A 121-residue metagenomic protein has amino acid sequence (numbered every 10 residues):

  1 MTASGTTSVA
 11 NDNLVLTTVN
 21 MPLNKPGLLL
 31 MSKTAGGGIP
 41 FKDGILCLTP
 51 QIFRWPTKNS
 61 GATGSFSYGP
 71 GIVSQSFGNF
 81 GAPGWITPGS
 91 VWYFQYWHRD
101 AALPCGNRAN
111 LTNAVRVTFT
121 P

Functional and structural regions predicted by a protein language model:
M1-P121: Residue-level hotspots within well-ordered secondary structure
